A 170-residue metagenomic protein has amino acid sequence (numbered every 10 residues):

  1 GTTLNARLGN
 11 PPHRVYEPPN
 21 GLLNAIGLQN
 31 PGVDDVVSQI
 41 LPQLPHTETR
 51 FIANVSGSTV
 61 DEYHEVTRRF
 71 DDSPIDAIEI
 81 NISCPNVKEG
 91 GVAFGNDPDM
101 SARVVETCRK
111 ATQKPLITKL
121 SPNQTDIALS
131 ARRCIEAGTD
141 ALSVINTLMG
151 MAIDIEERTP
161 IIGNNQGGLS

Functional and structural regions predicted by a protein language model:
G1-F51, S56-H64: N-terminal capping/small domains of soluble enzymes
H46, S58-S170: Alpha/beta enzyme core
